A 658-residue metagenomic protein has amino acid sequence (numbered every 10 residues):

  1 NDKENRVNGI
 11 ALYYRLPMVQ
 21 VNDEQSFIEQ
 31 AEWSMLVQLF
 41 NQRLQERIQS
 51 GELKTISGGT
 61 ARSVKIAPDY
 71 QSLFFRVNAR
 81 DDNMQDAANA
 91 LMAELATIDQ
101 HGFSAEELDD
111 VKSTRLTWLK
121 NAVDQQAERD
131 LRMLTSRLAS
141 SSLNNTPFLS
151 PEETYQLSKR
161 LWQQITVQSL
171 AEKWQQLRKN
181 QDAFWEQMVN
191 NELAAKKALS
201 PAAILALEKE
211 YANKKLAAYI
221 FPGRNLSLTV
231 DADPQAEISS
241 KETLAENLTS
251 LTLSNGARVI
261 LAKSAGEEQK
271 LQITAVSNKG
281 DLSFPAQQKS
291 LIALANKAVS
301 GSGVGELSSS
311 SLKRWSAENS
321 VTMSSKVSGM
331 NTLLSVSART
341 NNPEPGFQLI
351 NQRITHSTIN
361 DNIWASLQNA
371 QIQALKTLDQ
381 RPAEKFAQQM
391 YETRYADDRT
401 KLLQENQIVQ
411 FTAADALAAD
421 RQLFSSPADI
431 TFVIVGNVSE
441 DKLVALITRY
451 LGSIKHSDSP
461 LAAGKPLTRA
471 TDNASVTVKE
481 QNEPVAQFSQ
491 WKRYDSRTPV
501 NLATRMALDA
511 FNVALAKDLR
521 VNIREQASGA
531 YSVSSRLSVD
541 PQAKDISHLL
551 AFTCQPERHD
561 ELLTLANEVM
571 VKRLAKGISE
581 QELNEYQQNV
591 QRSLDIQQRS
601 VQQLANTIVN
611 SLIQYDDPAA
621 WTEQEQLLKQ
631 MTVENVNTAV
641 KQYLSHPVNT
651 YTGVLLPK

Functional and structural regions predicted by a protein language model:
N1-S26, Q30-A31, Q38-Q49, D109-S113 (+8 more regions): Proteolytic maturation boundary segments
R6-S26, L44-W162, A183-V189, E267-S300 (+10 more regions): M16 family metallopeptidases and their MPP-like homologs
W33-V37, R520-R524: Long, His/Glu/Asp-enriched segments that create or flank divalent metal/ion-associated functional microenvironments
V37-Q38, K289-K297, V513, K517: Active-site recognition of the HExxH zinc-binding catalytic motif
I165-S169, K173, T358-I359, W364 (+1 more regions): Peptidyl-prolyl cis-trans isomerase
N360-S366, S457-L461, G577-I578: Conserved short beta-strand edge segments in small beta-sheet-based binding/regulatory domains
